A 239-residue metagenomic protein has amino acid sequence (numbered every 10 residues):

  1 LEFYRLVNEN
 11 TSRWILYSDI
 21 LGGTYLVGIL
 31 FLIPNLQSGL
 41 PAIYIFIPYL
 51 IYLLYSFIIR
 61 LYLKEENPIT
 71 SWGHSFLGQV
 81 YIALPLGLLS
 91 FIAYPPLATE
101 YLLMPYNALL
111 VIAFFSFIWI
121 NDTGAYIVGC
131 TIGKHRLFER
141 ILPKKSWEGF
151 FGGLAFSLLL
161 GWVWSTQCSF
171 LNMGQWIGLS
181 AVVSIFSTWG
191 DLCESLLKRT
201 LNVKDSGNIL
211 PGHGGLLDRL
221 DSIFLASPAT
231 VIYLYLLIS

Functional and structural regions predicted by a protein language model:
L1-A181: Membrane-embedded alpha-helical bundles of polytopic integral membrane proteins
F117-I118, V183-S187, G214: Active-site alpha-helix of zinc metalloproteases
A125-Y126, C130-T131, S195-V203: Juxtamembrane interface at the ends
S157-L158, R219, A226, Y235: Hydrophobic transmembrane alpha-helices of multi-pass small-molecule transporters
K198, I223-L225, A229: C-terminal transmembrane helix pair
T200-S222: Interfacial loop-to-transmembrane junctions
I232-S239: Juxtamembrane boundary at the C-terminal end of a transmembrane helix
